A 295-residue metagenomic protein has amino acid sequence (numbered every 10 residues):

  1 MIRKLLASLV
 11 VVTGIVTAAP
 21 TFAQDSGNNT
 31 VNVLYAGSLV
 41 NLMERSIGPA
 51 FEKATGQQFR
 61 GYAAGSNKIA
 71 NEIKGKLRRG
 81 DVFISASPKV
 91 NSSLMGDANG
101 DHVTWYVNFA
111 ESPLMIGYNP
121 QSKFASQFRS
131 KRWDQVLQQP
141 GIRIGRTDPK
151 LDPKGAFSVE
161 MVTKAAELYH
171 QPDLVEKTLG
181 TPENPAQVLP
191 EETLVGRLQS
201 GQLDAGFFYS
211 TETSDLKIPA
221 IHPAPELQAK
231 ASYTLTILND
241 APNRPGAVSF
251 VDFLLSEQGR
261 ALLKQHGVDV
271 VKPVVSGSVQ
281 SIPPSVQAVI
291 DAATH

Functional and structural regions predicted by a protein language model:
M1-L9: Bacterial N-terminal signal peptides that target proteins for export
V12-T13: Repetitive helical segments and hydrophobic/amphipathic motifs
A18-A19: N-terminal signal peptide c-region/cleavage motif recognized by signal peptidases
Q24-K76, S87-D97, H102, V107-S112 (+1 more regions): Exported/periplasmic ABC-transporter solute-binding proteins
G80-S85: Periplasmic-binding protein-like
